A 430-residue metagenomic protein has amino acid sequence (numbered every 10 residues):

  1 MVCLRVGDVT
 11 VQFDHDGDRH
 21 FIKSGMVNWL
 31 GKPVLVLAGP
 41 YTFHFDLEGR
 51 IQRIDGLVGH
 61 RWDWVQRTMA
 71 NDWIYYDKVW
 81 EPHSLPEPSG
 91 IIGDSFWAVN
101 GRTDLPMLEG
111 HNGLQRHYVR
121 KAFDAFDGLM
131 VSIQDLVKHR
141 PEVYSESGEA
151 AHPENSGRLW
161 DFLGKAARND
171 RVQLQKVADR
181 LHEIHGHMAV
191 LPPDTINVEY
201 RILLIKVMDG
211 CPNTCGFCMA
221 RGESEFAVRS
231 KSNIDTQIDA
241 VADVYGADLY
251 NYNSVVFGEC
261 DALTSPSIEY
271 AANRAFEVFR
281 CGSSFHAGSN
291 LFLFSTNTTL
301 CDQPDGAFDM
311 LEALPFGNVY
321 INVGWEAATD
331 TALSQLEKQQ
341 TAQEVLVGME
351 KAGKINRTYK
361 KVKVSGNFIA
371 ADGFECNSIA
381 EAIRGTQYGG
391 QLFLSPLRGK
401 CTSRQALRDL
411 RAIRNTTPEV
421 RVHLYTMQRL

Functional and structural regions predicted by a protein language model:
L4-K32: Conserved phosphate-interacting/catalytic interface
W29, V34-I205, G222, D248-Y250 (+1 more regions): N-terminal [4Fe-4S]-dependent radical SAM core
T195-T236: Canonical Radical SAM [4Fe-4S] cluster-binding loop centered on the CxxxCxxC motif and its immediate flanking residues
D209-G210, F217-A220, F257-A262, V323-A328 (+1 more regions): Short loop/turn segments at strand-loop or loop-helix junctions that form parts of catalytic or ligand-binding pockets
S232-A247: Short microdomains enriched in Cys/His and/or Lys/Arg
I234, L263-S267, T298-Q303, A370-N377 (+1 more regions): Acidic-and-aromatic substrate-binding clefts and catalytic sites of carbohydrate-active enzymes
D243-K338, A342, E350-K361: Conserved SAM/AdoMet-binding glycine-rich loop
L314-W325, Q340-R429: Conserved C-terminal portion of the radical SAM core fold that forms the substrate/S-adenosylmethionine-binding
